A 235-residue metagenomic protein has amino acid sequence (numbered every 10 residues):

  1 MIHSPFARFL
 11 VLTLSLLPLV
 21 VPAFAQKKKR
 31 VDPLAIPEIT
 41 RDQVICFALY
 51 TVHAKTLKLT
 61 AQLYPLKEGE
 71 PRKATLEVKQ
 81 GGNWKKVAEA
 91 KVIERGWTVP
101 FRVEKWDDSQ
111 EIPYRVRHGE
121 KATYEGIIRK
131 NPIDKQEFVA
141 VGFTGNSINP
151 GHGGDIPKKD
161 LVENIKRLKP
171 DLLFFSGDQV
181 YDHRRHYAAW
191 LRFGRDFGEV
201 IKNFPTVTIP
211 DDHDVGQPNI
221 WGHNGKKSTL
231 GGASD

Functional and structural regions predicted by a protein language model:
M1-V11: Bacterial N-terminal signal peptides that target proteins for export
S4, L17-P18, N203: Polar helix-capping/helix-linker motif
S4-P5, A23, E111-I112: Short secondary-structure capping/junction motifs at helix and strand boundaries
L10-V20: Bacterial N-terminal signal peptides
V21-K27: Signal peptide processing junction and immediate N-terminal pro/mature segment of secreted/exported proteins
K27-D235: Divalent metal-dependent phosphoesterase catalytic cores across multiple superfamilies
